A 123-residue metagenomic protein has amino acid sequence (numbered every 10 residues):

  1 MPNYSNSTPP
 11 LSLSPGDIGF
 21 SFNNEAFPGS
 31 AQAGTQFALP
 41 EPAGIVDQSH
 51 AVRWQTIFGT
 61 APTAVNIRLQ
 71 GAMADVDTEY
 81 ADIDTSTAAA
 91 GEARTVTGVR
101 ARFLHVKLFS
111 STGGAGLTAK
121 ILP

Functional and structural regions predicted by a protein language model:
M1-S21, T118-P123: Short, intrinsically disordered N-terminal pre-domain segments
T8, P15, G19-S49, A72: Short Trp-Ser/Thr-centered turn/loop motifs at beta-strand boundaries
F37-P42, G91-G98: Exposed aromatic-hydrophobic patches
D47-Q55, G98-G116: Noncatalytic modules at the cell exterior or secretory-pathway interfaces, chiefly beta-strand-rich lectin/adhesion
I57-V65, A90, S111-A115: Extended, low-complexity, turn-rich repeat/linker tracts enriched in Gly/Pro/Ser/Thr and Asp/Glu that occur
P62-D77, T118-L122: Short, surface-exposed beta-strand/strand-loop-strand elements in extracellular ectodomains
Y80-A89: Solvent-exposed serine/threonine-rich low-complexity stretches and specific carbohydrate-binding patches
